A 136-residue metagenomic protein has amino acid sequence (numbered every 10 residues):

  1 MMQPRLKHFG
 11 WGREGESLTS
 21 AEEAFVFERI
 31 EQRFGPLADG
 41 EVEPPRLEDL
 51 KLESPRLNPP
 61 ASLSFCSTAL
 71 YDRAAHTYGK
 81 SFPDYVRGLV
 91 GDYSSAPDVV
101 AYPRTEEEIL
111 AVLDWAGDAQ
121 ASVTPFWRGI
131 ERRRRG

Functional and structural regions predicted by a protein language model:
M1-G136: Noncatalytic alpha-helical scaffold of FAD-dependent oxidoreductases
